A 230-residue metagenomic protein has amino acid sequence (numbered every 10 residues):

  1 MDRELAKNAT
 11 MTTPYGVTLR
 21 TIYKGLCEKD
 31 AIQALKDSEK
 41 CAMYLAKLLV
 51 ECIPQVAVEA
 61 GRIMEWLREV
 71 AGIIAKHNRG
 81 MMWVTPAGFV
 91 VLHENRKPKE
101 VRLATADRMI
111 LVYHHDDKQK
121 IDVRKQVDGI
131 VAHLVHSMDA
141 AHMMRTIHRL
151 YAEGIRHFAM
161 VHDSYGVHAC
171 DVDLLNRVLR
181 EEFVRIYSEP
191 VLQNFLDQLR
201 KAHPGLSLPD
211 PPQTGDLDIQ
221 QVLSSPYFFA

Functional and structural regions predicted by a protein language model:
M1-A230: Conserved catalytic core of nucleotide polymerization and phosphodiester-bond processing enzymes
